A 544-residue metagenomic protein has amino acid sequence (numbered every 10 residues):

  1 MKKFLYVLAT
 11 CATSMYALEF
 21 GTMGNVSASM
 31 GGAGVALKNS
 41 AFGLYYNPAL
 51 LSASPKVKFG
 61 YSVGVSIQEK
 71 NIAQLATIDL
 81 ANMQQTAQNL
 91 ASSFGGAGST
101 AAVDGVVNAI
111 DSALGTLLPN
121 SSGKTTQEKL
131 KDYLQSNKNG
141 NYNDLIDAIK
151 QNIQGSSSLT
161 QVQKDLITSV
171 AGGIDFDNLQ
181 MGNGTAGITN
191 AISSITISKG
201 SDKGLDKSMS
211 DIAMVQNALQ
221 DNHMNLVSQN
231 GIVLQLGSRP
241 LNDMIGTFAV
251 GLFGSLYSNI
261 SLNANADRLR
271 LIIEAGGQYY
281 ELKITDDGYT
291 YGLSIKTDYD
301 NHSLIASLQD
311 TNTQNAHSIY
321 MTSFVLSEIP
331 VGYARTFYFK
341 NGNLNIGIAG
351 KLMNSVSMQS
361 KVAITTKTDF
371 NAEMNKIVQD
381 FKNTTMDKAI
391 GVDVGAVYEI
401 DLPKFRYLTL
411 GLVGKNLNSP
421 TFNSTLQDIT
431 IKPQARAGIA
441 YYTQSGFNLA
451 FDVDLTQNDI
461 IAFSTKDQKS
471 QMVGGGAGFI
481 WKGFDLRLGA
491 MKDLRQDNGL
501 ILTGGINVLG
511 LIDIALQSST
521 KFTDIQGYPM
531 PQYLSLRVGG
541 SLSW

Functional and structural regions predicted by a protein language model:
M1-A17: Gram-negative bacterial Sec-dependent N-terminal signal peptides
L18-G24: Cleaved targeting-peptide boundary
S27-S52: N-terminal targeting signals for Sec/Tat export/insertion, comprising classic cleavable signal peptides
M30, L50, I232-S238, I329-R335 (+7 more regions): Residues on the lipid-exposed face of transmembrane beta-strands in outer-membrane beta-barrel proteins
K38-G43, A53, M214-S228, I319-V325 (+5 more regions): Short sequence motifs at beta-strands and strand-loop junctions characteristic of Gram-negative outer-membrane
A53-G342, A349, N354-I377, T465 (+1 more regions): A subset of solvent-exposed loop/turn segments in beta-rich extracellular surface proteins, enriched in glycine
K351-N423: Loop-centered beta-sheet repeat module
L402, L408-W544: Outer membrane beta-barrel transmembrane domains
